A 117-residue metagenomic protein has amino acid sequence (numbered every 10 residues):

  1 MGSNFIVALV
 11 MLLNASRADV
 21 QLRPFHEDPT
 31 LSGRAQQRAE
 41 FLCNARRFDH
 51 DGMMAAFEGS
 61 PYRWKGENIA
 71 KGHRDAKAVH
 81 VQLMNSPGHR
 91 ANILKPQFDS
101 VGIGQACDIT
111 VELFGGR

Functional and structural regions predicted by a protein language model:
G2-N44, G59: A short alpha-helix/helix-coil micro-patch that ends at or immediately precedes a cysteine
S3-A8, F25-G33, D51, A70-A78 (+2 more regions): Soluble non-cytosolic domains of exported or imported proteins
A15, K71-R117: Disulfide-stabilized extracellular recognition modules
D19-G33, R46-A56, R90-Q105: Surface-exposed patches in mature extracellular/periplasmic domains of secreted proteins
S32-V79, I93: Short, surface-exposed glycine/acidic/tryptophan-bearing loops
